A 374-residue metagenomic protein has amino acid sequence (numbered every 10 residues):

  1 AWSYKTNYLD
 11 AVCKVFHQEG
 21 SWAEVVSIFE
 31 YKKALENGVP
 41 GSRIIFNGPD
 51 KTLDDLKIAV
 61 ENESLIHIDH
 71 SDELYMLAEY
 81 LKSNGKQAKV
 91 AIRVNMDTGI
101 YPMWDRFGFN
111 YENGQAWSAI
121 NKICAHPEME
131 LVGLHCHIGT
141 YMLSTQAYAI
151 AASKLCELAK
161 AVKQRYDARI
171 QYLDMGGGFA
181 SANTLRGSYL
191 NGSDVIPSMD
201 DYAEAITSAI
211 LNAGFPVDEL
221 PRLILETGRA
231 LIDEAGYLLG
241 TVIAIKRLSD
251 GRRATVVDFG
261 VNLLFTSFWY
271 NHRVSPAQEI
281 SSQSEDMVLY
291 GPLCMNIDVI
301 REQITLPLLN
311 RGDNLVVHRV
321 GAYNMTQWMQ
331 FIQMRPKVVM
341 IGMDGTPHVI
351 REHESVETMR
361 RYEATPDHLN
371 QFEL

Functional and structural regions predicted by a protein language model:
A1-Y172: Active-site-proximal beta-alpha core segment in soluble small-molecule metabolic enzymes
N7, D72, Y111-G114, S118 (+10 more regions): Conserved active-site and cofactor/substrate-binding residues in soluble primary-metabolism enzymes
Y101-D105, T184-Y189: Short acidic, glycine/proline-rich loop/turn micro-motifs
I138-G139, L173-A182, L225-R229: Glycine-rich beta-strand-to-loop/alpha-helix junction loops that act as flexible
S144-L158, S188-D200, D233-I243, F372-L374: Short, electropositive alpha-helical surface patch
L155-E157, A161, M199-G214: Alpha-helix-loop-beta-strand connector modules within alpha/beta enzyme cores
N183-T184, R319: Conserved "cap/hinge" positions at secondary-structure junctions
A205-T207, L211-L374: Charged (often Lys/Glu-rich) extended helix/loop segments that serve as interaction or gating elements
